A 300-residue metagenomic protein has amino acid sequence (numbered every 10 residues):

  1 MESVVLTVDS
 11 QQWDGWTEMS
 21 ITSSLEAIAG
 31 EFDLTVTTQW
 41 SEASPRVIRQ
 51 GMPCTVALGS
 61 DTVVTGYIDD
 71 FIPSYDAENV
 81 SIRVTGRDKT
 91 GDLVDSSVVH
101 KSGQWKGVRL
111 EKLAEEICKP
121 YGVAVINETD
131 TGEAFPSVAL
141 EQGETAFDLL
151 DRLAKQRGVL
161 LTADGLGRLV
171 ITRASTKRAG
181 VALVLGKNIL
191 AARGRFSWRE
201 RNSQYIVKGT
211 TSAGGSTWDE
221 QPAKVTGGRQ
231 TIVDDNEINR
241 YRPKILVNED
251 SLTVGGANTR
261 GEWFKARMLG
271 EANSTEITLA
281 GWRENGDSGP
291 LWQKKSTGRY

Functional and structural regions predicted by a protein language model:
M1-V98, G186-A192: Assembly/oligomerization scaffold segments
M19-V47, L190-Y300: An acidic/polar, Gly/Ser/Thr-rich interaction patch typically located in mid-to-C-terminal regions of proteins
E31, D92-V98, L113-E141: N-terminal export/assembly leaders
D33, R83, R168-V170, I206: General beta-strand recognition
I72, S81, D88-L93, T129-R201: Short beta-strand-centered interaction patches in the first periplasmic/extracellular domains of large envelope
V99-G103: Short glycine-enriched, charge-decorated loop/helix-capping segments at active-site entrances that position
Q104-Y121, Q142-D151, K155: Polar, S/T/G-rich
